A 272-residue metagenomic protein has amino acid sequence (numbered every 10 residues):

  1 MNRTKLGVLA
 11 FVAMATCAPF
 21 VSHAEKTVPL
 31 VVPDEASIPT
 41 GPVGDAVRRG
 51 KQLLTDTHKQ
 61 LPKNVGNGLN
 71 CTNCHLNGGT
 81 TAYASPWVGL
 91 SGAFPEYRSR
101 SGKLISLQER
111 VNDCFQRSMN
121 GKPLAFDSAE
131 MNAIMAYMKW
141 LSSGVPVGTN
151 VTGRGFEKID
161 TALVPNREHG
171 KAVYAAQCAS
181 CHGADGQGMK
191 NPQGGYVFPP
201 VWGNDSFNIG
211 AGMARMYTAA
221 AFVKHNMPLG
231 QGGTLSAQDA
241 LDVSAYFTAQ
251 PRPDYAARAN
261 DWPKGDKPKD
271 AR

Functional and structural regions predicted by a protein language model:
N2-Q52, T57, P95-E168: Post-cleavage N-terminal segment of exported redox proteins
P42-G78, A162-F198, M216: Sequence/structural segment immediately N-terminal to covalent heme-attachment motifs in c-type and related
P42-R49, L53, T81-L124, I134 (+1 more regions): Extracytoplasmic electron-transfer domains, predominantly the class I c-type cytochrome c fold
K59-G66, K122-D127, V147-V151, Q231-Q238 (+1 more regions): Surface-exposed patches in mature extracellular/periplasmic domains of secreted proteins
Q60-K63, G78-A84, L141-P146, S180 (+1 more regions): Secretory-pathway/luminal and periplasmic proteins that interact with or process carbohydrate-rich
T72-T81, K139, C181-G188, W202 (+2 more regions): Detector for the c-type heme attachment site
A82-W87, P146-N150, K190-G194, Y255-W262: Short, solvent-exposed loop/turn and secondary-structure capping segments
P251-R272: A cross-kingdom marker for long, charged
